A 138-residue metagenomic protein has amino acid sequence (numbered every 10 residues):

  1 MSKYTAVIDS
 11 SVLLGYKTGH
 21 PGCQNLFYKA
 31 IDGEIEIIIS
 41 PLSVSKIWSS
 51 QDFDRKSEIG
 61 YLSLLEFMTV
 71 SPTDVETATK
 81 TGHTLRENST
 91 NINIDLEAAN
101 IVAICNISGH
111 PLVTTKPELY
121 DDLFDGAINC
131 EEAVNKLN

Functional and structural regions predicted by a protein language model:
M1-I39, S49-Y61: Short, well-structured N-terminal submotif of metal-dependent ribonuclease cores
M1-T5, V102, N106-N138: Acidic, PIN/NYN-like endoribonuclease modules and their adjacent C-terminal/linker elements
L13, V44-I47, L119-Y120: A generic structural signal for short hydrophobic patches within well-formed alpha-helices
E34-I35, E66, G109: Residue-level detector of structured alpha->beta connecting loops
D54-E58, E87-S89, N129-E132: Short, hinge-like loop/turn segments at secondary-structure boundaries
K56-D74: Helix-adjacent hinge/juxtasegments
V70-E118: Active-site neighborhoods of divalent-metal-dependent phosphate/nucleic-acid chemistry enzymes
